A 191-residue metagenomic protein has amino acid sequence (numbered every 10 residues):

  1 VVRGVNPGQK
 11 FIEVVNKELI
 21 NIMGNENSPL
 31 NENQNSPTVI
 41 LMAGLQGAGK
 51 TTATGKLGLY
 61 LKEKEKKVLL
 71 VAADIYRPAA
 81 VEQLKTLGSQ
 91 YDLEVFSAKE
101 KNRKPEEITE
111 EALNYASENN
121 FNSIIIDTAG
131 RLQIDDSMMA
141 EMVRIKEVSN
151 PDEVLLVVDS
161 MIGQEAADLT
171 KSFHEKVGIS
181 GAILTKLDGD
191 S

Functional and structural regions predicted by a protein language model:
V1-A73, A80-K101, I108-E118, N122-I126: Primarily NTPase-proximal linker/entry elements flanking Walker-type ATP/GTP-binding cores
P78-V81, I134-D136: Conserved D-loop-proximal element of ABC-family nucleotide-binding domains
K104-E118, Q133-S191: Conserved catalytic-core segment of NTP-binding enzymes
A129: Active-site segment flanking the S-adenosylmethionine/decSAM binding pocket in AdoMet-dependent transferases
